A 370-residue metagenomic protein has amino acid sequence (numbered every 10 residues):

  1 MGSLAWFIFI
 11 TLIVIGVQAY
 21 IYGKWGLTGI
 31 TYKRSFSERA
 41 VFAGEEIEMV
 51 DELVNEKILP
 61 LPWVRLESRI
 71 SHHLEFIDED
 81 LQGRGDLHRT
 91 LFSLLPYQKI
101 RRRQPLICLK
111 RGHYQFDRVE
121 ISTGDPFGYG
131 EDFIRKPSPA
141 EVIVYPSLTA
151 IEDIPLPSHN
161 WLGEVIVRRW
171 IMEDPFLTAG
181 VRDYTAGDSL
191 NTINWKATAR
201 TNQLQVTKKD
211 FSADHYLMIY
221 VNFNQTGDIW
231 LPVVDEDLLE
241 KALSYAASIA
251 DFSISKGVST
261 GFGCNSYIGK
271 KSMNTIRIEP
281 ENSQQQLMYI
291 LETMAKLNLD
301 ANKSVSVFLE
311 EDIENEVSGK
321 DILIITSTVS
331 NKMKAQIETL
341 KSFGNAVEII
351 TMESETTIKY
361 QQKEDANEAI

Functional and structural regions predicted by a protein language model:
M1-I8: Feature marks short, highly hydrophobic, charge-poor N-terminal signal-anchor/signal peptide-like helices that anchor
G2, S71-H73, Y145-S147, I171 (+2 more regions): Short, structured coil/loop segments at alpha-helix boundaries
V14-K270: An amphipathic, basic-hydrophobic helix/alpha-beta surface used to engage anionic, phosphate-rich ligands or surfaces
D183-A186, L190-I370: Exposed, interaction-prone extracellular/peripheral surfaces
